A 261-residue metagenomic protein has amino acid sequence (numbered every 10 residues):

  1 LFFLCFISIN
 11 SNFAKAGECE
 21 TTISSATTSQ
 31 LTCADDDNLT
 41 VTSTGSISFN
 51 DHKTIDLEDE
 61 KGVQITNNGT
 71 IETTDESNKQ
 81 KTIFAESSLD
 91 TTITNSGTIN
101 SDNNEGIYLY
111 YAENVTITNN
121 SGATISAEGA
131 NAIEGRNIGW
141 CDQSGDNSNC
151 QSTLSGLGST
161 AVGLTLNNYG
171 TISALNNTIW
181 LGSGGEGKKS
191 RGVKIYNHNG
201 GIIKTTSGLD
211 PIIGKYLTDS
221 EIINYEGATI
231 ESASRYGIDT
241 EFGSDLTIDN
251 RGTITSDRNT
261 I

Functional and structural regions predicted by a protein language model:
L1-I9: Bacterial N-terminal signal peptides
I9-A16: Sec/Tat signal peptide C-region and signal peptidase I cleavage site
G17-S24, T40-D51, T66-Q80, T94-N103 (+5 more regions): Beta-strand-rich solenoid/repeat architectures in extracellular/passenger domains of polysaccharide-targeting enzymes
T21-D36: N-terminal segment immediately downstream of the Sec signal-peptide cleavage site in secreted/extracellular proteins
T32-D37, D56-V63, E76, T82-T92 (+6 more regions): Right-handed parallel beta-helix/beta-solenoid
